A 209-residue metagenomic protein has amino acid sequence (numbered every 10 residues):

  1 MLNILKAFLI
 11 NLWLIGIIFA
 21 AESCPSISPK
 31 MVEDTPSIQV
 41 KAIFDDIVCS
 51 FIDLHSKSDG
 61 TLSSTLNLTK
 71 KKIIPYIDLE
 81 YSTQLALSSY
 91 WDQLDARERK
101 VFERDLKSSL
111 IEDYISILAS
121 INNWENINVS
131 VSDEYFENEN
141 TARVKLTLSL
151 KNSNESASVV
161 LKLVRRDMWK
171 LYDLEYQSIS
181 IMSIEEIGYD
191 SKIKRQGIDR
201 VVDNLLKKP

Functional and structural regions predicted by a protein language model:
L2-E22: Classical Sec-dependent N-terminal signal peptides that target proteins to the secretory pathway
A21-K30, S50-L54, W124-E125, V129-E139: Alpha-helical propensity feature that highlights long, continuous alpha-helices across diverse contexts
C24-L118: Early exported N-terminus immediately downstream of N-terminal targeting peptides
W91, S108-S109, L150, S178-I181: Solvent-exposed loop/turn segments at secondary-structure junctions within structured extracellular/periplasmic domains
R99, V144, L171: Surface-exposed aromatic
R104, E112-S158, K208-P209: Surface-exposed, charged secondary-structure patches
S156-I184: Short beta-strand edge/turn micro-motifs at domain boundaries
D173-P209: Low-complexity, intrinsically disordered terminal/linker segments enriched in charged and Gly/Pro repeats
